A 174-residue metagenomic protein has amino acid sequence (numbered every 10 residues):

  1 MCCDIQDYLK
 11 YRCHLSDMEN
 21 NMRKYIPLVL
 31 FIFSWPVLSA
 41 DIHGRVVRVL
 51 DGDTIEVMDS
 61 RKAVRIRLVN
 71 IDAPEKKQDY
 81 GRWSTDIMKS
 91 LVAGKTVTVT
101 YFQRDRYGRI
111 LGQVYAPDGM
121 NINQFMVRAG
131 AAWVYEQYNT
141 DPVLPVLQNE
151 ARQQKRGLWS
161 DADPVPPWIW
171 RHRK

Functional and structural regions predicted by a protein language model:
C2-P27, I32-K174: Small beta-barrel nucleic-acid-binding modules, primarily SNase/OB-fold domains and secondarily Tudor-like barrels
